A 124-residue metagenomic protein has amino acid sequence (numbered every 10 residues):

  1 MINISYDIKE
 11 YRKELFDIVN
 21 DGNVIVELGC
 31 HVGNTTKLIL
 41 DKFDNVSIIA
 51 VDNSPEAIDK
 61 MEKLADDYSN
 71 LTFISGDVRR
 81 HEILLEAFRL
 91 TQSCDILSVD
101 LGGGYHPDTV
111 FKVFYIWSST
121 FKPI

Functional and structural regions predicted by a protein language model:
M1-N20: S-adenosyl-L-methionine
G22-H31: Conserved class I S-adenosyl-L-methionine
G33-K37: Glycine-rich SAM-binding Motif I of class I
V46-I49: Short beta-strand element of Class I
S54: Conserved SAM/SAH-binding beta-strand->alpha-helix loop
D59-R89: S-adenosyl-L-methionine
T91-L101: Short SAM/SAH-binding signature in class I
G104-I116: A short, conserved alpha-helix within the catalytic core of class I
